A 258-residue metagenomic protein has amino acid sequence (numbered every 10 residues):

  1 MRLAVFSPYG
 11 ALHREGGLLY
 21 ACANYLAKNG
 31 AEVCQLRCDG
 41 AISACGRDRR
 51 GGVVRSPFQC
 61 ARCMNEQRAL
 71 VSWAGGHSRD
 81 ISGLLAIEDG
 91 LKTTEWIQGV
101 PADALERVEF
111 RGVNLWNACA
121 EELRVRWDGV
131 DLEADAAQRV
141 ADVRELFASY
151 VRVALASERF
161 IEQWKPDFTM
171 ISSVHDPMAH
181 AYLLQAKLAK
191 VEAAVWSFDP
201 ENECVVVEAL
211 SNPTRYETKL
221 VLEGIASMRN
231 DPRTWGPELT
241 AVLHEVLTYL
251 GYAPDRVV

Functional and structural regions predicted by a protein language model:
M1-L3: Residues that mark the start of a beta-strand
F6, N29-V151, F198-V257: Conserved N-terminal ligand/cofactor-binding loop architecture of enzyme catalytic domains
P8-L18, I171: A short, glycine/small-residue-rich beta-strand->loop->alpha-helix junction that serves as a flexible
R14-E15, L19-Y20, P177-H180: Short, well-ordered alpha-helical microsegments
A21-A31: A short, Lys/Arg-enriched amphipathic alpha-helix followed by its capping loop at the start of a domain
F147-E162: An amphipathic, basic-hydrophobic alpha-helix
E162-M170: Proline-aspartate-enriched helix->loop->beta-strand connector
A181-D199: Extended, regular secondary-structure scaffolds
